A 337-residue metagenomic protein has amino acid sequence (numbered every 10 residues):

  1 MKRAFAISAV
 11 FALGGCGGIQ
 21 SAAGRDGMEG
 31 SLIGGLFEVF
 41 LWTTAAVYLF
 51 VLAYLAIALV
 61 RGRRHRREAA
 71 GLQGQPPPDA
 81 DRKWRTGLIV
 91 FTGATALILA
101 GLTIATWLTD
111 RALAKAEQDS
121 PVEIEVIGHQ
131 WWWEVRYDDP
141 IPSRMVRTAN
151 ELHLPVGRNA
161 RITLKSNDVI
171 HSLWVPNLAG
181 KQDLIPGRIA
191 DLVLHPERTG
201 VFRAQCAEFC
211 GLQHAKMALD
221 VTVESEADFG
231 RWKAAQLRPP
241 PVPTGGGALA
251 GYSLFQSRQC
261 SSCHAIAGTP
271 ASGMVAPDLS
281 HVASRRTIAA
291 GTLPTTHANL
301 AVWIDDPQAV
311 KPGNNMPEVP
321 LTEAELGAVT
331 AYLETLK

Functional and structural regions predicted by a protein language model:
K2-V51: Hydrophobic alpha-helical segments
F11, Y54, A105-L108: Transmembrane alpha-helix boundary/anchor motif
G17-F37, L59-M274, A289-P312, P317-T330: Non-transmembrane, membrane-proximal soluble domains of secreted or membrane proteins
A46-Y54, A94-G101: Residue-level signal for the membrane-embedded core of alpha-helical transmembrane segments, especially mid-helix
Y332-L336: Aromatic- and Gly/Pro-enriched helix-to-coil junctions and flexible linker segments
